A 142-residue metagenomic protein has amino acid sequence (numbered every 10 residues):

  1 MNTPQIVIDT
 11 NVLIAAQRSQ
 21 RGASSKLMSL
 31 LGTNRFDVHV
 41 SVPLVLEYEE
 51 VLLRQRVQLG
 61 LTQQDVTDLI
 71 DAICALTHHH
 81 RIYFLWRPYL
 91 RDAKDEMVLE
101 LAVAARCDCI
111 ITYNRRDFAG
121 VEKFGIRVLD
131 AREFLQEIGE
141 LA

Functional and structural regions predicted by a protein language model:
M1-V40: Short, well-structured N-terminal submotif of metal-dependent ribonuclease cores
T10, V42-P43, Y113-R115: Short secondary-structure boundary segments
A15-A16, L85-R91: Short, flexible loop segments at the rims of nucleotide/cofactor-binding pockets, characterized by
Q17-R18, L52, E122, G139: Short, flexible helix/strand-to-coil boundary loops that buttress conserved ligand/catalytic motifs in alpha/beta
A23-S24, V66, K94-D95: Amphipathic coiled-coil/heptad-repeat helices and related helical stalk/stem segments that mediate oligomerization
L27, V98-L99: Short, hydrophobic alpha-helical packing/hinge segments within bilobed ligand-binding/sensory domains
L30-L85: PIN-domain endoribonuclease scaffold, especially VapC-family toxins
Y89, E96, V103-C109, R115-A142: Acidic, PIN/NYN-like endoribonuclease modules and their adjacent C-terminal/linker elements
